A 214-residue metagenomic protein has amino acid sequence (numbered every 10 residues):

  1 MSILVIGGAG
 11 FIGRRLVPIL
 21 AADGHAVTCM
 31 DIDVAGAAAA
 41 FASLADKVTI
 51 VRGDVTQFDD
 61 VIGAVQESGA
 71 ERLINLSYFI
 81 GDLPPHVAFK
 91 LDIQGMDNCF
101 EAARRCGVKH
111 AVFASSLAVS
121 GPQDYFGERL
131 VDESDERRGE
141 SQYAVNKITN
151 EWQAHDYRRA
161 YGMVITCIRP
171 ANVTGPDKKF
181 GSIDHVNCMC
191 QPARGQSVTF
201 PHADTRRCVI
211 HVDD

Functional and structural regions predicted by a protein language model:
L4-D23: N-terminal Rossmann NAD(P)H-binding glycine-rich loop of SDR-like oxidoreductase domains
H25-G36: Conserved glycine-rich Rossmann-like NAD(P)H-binding loop of the short-chain dehydrogenase/reductase
L44-Q57: Rossmann-fold cofactor-recognition segment
V55-L91: NAD(P)H-binding glycine-rich loop region in Rossmannoid oxidoreductase-like domains and their noncatalytic homologs
T56, R72, V87-N98, R137 (+3 more regions): Glycine-rich NAD(P)-binding loop of the Rossmann-fold in SDR/ketoreductase-type enzymes
N75, N98-Q142: Conserved Rossmann-fold NAD(P)-dependent oxidoreductase catalytic core, especially the SDR/UDP-sugar
D82, A114-E128, Q142-I148, V173-D177 (+1 more regions): Conserved catalytic-site region of short-chain dehydrogenase/reductase
H155-R207, V212-D213: NAD(P)-dependent short-chain dehydrogenase/reductase
